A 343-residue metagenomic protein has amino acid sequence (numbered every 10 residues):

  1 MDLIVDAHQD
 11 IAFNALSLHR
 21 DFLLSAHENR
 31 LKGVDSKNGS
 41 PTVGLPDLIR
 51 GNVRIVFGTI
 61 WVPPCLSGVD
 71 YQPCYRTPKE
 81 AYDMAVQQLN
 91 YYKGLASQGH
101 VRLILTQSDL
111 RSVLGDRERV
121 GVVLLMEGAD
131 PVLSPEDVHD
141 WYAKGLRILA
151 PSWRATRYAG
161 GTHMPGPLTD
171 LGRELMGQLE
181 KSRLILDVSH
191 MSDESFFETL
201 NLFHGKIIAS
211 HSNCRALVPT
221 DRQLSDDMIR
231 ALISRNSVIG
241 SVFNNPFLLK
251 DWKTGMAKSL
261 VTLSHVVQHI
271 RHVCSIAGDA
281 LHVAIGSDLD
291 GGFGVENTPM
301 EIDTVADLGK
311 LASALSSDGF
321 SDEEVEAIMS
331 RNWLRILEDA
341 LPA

Functional and structural regions predicted by a protein language model:
M1-S152, T156-D170, P219-A343: N-terminal hydrophobic targeting/anchoring segments and the immediately downstream early-domain regions of hydrolases
I4-I11, M191, A209-S212: Histidine-centered catalytic micro-motifs
P165-N201, K206-H211: Loop-centered beta-sheet repeat module
M191, S212-C214, V242-P246: Histidine- and/or cysteine-centered catalytic micro-motif in compact active-site loops
E194-R235: Aromatic-anchored, glycine/proline-accented short structural segments that stabilize local strand-turns or short
